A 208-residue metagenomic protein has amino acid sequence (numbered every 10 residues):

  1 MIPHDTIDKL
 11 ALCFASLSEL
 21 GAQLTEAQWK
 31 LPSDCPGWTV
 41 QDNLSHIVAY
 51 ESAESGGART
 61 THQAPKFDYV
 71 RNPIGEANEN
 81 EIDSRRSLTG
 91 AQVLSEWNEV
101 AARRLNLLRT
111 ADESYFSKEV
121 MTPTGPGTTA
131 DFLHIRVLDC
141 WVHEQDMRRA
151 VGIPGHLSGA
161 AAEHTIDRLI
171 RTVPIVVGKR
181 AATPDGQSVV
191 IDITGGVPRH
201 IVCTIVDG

Functional and structural regions predicted by a protein language model:
M1, D5-A27, S52: Hydrophobic, proline/glycine-rich low-complexity stretches
M1-D5, A53-T110, Y115-F116: Short, helix-capping/interhelical loops that line the mouth of catalytic, cofactor-, or ligand-binding pockets
F14, I47, E51, A101: Short amphipathic alpha-helical/adjacent loop interface patches that line ligand and macromolecule-binding sites
S18-T39, L107-G125: Helix-loop segments that flank and shape redox-cofactor active sites
K30-N72, T122-V177: Short, contiguous alpha-helical
S84-R149, H156: Contiguous mid-protein beta-loop-alpha structural module that forms a pocket-lining wall or clamp of enzyme active
P184-V190: Short, hydrophobic/aromatic-rich segments at coil-to-beta transitions
V190-G208: Low-complexity, glycine/alanine/valine/leucine- and proline-rich hydrophobic stretches
